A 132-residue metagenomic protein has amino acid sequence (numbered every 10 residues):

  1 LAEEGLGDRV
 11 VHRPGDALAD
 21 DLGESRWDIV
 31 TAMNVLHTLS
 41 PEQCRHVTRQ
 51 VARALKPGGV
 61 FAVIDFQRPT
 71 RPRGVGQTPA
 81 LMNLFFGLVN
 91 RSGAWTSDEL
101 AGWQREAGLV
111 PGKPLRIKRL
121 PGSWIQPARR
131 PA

Functional and structural regions predicted by a protein language model:
L1-G5, Q104: Conserved hydrophobic residues forming the short capping helix/wall of the S-adenosyl-L-methionine
L6, L39-P41, L55-K56: Helix-to-beta-strand junctions that scaffold the AdoMet/dcAdoMet cofactor pocket in Class I SAM-dependent enzymes
L6-A17: Conserved SAM-binding strand-loop segment of SAM-dependent methyltransferases
L18-V30: A short acidic, Gly/Pro-enriched loop at the edge of an enzyme's catalytic core that lines a small-molecule cofactor
W27-Q43: A short SAM/SAH-binding and catalytic strip from SAM-dependent methyltransferases
R45-P57: A short glycine-rich, Lys/Arg-flanked "PGG" loop and its adjoining helix->strand segment in the class I
I64-A107, P111-L115: C-terminal alpha-helical "lid/dimerization" subdomain adjacent to the S-adenosyl-L-methionine
G108-A132: Core SAM-dependent methyltransferase catalytic element
